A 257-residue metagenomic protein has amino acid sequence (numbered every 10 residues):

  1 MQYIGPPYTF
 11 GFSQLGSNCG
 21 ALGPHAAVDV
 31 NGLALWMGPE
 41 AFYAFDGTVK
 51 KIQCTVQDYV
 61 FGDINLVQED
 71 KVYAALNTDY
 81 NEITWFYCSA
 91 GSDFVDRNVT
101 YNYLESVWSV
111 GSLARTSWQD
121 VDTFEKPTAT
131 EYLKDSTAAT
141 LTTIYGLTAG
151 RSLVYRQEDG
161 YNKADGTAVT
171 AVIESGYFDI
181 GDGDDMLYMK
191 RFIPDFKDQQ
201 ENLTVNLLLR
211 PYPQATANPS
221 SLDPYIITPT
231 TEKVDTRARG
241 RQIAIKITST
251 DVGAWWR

Functional and structural regions predicted by a protein language model:
M1-G16: Surface-exposed extracellular loop regions of Gram-negative outer-membrane beta-barrel proteins
N18-L33, P39-R257: Beta-sheet repeat architectures centered on beta-propellers
